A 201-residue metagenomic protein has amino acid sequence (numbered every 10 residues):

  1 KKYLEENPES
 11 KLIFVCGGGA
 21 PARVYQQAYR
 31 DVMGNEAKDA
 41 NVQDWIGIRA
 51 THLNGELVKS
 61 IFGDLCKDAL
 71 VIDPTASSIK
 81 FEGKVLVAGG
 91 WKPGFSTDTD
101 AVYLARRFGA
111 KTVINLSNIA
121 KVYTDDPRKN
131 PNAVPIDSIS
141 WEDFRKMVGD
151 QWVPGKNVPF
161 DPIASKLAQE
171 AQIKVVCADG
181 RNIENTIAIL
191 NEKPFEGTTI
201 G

Functional and structural regions predicted by a protein language model:
K1-G201: C-terminal catalytic "cap/lid" subdomain
